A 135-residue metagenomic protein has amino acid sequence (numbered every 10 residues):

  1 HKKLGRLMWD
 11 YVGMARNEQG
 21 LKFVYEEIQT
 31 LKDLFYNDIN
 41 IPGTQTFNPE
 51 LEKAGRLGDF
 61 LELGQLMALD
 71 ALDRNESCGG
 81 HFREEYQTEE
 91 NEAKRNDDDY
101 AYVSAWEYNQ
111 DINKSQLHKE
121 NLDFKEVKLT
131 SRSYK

Functional and structural regions predicted by a protein language model:
H1-K135: Glycine- and aromatic-enriched mobile tails/lids
